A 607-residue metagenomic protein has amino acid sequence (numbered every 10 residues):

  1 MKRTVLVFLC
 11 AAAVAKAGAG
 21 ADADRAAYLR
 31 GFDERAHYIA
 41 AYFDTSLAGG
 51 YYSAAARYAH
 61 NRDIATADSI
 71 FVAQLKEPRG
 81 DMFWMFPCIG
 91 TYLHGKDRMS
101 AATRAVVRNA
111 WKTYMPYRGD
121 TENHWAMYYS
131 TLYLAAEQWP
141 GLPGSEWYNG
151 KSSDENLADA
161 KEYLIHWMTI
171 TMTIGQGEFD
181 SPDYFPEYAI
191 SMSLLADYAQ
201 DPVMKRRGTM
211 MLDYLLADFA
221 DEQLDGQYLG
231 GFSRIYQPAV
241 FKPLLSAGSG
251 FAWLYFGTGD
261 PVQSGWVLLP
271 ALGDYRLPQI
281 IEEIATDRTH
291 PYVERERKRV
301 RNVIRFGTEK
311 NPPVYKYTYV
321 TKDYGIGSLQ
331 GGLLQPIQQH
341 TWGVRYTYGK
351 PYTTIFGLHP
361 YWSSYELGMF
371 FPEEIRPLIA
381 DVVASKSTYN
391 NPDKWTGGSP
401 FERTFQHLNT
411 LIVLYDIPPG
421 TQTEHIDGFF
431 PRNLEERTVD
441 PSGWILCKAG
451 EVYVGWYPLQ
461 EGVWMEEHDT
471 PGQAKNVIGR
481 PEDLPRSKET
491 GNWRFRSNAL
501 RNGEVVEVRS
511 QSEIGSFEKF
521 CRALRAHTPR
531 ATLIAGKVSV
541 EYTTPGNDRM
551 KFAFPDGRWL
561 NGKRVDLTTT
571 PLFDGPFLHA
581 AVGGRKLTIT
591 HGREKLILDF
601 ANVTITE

Functional and structural regions predicted by a protein language model:
M1-T4: Positively charged n-region of N-terminal signal peptides that target proteins for export
F8-G18: Hydrophobic h-region of N-terminal signal peptides that target proteins for export in Gram-negative bacteria
G18-M127, T131, W139-P140, N149 (+2 more regions): Ser/Thr/Asn(+Pro)-rich, low-complexity disordered segments
A23, R30, A40, I64-T66 (+6 more regions): Catalytic cores of extracellular degradative/oxidative enzymes
T121-E122, E178-F185: A glycine-rich, coil/turn loop motif that links secondary-structure elements
L132, P186-A199: Alpha-helical scaffold elements that line and support the substrate/ligand-binding pocket of soluble hydrolases
L142-W147, L195-R207: Inter-helical turn/loop segments and adjacent helix faces that build the functional surface of alpha-helical bundle
S193, P202, R206-L272: Extended amphipathic alpha-helical segments with heptad-repeat/coiled-coil character used for oligomerization, fusion
